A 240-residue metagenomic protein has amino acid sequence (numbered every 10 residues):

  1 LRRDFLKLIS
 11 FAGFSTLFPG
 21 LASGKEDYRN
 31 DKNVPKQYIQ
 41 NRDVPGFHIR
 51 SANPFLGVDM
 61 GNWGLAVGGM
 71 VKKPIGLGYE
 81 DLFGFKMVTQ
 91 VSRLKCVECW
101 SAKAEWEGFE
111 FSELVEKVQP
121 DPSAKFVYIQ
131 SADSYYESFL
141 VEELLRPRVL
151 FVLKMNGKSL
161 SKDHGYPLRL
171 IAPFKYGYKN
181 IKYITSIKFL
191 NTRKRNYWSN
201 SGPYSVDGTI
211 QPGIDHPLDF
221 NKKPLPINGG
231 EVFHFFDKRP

Functional and structural regions predicted by a protein language model:
L1-G61, L65, K117-P240: Extended, aromatic/histidine-rich regions of cofactor-dependent oxidoreductases associated with respiratory
V58-W106: A glycine-rich, hydrophobic loop/mini-helix early in the fold
G78-E80, E110-E113, K154: Short acidic (Asp/Glu) patches
T89-F139: Mid-length scaffold segments of soluble, non-membrane domains
